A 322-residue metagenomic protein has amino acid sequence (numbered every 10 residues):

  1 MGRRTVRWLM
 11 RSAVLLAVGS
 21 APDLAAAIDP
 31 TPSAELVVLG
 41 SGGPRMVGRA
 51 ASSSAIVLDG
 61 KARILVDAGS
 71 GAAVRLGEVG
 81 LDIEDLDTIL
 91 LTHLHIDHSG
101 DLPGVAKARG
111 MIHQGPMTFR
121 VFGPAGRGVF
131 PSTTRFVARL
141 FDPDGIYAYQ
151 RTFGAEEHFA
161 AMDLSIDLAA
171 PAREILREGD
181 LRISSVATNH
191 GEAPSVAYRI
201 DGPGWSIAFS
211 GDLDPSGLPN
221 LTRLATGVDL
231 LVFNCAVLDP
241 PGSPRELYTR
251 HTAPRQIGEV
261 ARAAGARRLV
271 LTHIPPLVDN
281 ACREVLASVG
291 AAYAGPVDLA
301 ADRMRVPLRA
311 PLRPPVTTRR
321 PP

Functional and structural regions predicted by a protein language model:
M1-M10: N-terminal export leaders
M10, V14, L24-I207, P219 (+1 more regions): Binuclear metal-dependent hydrolase catalytic cores
A17: Cofactor- and metal-binding active-site motifs of prokaryotic enzymes that mediate redox/radical or nucleophilic
S20-P22: N-terminal signal peptide c-region/cleavage motif recognized by signal peptidases
S206, D214-M304: Cap/insert and terminal regions of metallo-dependent hydrolase folds
P315-P322: A polyampholytic, Gly/Pro-enriched intrinsically disordered region
